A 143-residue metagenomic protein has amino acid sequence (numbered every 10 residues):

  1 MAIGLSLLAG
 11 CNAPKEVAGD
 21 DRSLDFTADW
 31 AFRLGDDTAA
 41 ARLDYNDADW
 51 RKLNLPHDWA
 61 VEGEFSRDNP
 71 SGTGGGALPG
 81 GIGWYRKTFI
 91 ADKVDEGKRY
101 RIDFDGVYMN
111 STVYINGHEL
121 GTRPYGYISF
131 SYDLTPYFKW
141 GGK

Functional and structural regions predicted by a protein language model:
M1-S6: Sec-dependent N-terminal signal peptides
L8-G10: C-terminal motif of bacterial Sec signal peptides marking the signal peptidase cleavage site
N12-S71, I90, L120: Accessory carbohydrate-binding/adhesion or oligomerization-edge regions at the termini of glycan-active proteins
R22-L24, L34-D36, G80-K143: Accessory beta-strand-rich segments of carbohydrate-active enzymes
F65, A77-L78: Helix-terminus loop motifs that line ligand-binding clefts
S71-A77: Short, P/G- and charge-enriched loop/turn segments at secondary-structure junctions
